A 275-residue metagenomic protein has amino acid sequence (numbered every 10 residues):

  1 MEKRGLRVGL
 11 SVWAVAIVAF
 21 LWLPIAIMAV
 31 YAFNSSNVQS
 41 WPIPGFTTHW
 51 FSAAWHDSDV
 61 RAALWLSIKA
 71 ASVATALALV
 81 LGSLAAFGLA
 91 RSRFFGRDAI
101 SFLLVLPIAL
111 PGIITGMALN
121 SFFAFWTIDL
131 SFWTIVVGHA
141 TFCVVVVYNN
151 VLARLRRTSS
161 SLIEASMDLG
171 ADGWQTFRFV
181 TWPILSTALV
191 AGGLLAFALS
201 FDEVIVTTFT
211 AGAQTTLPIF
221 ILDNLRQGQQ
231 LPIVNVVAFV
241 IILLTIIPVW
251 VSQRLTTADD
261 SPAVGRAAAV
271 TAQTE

Functional and structural regions predicted by a protein language model:
M1-R7, S72-L104, M117, S121 (+2 more regions): Transmembrane-helix boundary motif in ABC transporter permease subunits
M1-S58, A62-W65, K69, V249 (+1 more regions): N-terminal, non-cleaved signal-anchor transmembrane helix
E2-L6, S36, F51-D59, F201 (+2 more regions): Interhelical loop and adjacent transmembrane-helix boundary motif in polytopic membrane transport permeases
K3-V12, L152-I163, M167, G173-W182 (+1 more regions): C-terminal transmembrane helix and the adjacent membrane-cytosol boundary/short C-terminal tail of inner/organellar
V12-W13, V18-I25, G116, Y148-V151 (+2 more regions): Transmembrane alpha-helices
L23-S36, L66, G116-T127, N150 (+6 more regions): A structural signal for multi-pass alpha-helical bundles of membrane permease subunits that mediate small-molecule
Q39, I43, T48, R97 (+3 more regions): Membrane-interfacial helix termini and adjacent extracytoplasmic/periplasmic loops of multi-pass transporters
R61, W65, K69-L81, A85 (+6 more regions): Hydrophobic alpha-helical transmembrane segments of multipass integral membrane proteins, especially permease/channel
